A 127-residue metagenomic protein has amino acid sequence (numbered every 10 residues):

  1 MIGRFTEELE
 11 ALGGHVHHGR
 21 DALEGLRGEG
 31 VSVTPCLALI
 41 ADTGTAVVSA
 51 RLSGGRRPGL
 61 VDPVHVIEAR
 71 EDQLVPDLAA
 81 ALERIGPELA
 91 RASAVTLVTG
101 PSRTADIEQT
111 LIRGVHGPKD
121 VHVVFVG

Functional and structural regions predicted by a protein language model:
M1-G127: The feature marks the mature, well-folded catalytic cores of soluble enzymes
